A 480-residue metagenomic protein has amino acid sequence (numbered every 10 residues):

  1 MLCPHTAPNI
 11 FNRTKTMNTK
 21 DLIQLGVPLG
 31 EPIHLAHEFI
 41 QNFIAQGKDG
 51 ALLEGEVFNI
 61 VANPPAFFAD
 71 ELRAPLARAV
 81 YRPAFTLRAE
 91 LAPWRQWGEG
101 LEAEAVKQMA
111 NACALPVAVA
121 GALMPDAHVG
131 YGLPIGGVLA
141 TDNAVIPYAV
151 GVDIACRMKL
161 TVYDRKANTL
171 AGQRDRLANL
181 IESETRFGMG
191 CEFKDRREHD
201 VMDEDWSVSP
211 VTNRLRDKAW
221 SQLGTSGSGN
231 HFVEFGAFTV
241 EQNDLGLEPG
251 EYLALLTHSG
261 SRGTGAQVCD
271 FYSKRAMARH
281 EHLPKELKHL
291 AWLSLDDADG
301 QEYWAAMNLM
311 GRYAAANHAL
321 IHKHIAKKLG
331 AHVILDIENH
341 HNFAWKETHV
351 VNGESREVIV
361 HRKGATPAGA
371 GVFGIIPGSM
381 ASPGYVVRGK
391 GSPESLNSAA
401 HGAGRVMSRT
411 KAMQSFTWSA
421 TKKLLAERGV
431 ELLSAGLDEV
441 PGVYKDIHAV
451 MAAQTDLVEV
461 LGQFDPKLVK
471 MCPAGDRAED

Functional and structural regions predicted by a protein language model:
F11-L76: Charged substrate- and nucleic-acid-binding regions of tRNA-handling and nucleotidyl-transfer enzymes, centered on
A62-E99, K323-I337: Polybasic, low-complexity association/targeting segments
P75-A118, K194, D203, S209 (+1 more regions): N- or domain-start disorder-to-order transition segments that initiate the globular core
L101-E104, P116-A120, Y131-I135, A144-P147 (+3 more regions): Domain-length cofactor-binding catalytic modules of enzymes
T141, I146, G151-T169: Catalytic-core region of right-hand nucleic acid polymerases
